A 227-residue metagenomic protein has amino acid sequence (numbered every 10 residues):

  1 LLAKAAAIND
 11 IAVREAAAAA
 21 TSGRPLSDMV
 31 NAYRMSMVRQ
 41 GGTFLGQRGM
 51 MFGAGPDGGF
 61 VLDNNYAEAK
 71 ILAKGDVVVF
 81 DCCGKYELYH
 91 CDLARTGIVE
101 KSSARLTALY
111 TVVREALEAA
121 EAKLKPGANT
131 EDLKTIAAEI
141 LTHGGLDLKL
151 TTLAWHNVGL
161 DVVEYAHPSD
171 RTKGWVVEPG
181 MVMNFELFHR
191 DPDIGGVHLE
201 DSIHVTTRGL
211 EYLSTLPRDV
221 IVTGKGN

Functional and structural regions predicted by a protein language model:
L1-N227: Active-site neighborhoods and metal-handling regions in enzymes and metal-associated proteins
